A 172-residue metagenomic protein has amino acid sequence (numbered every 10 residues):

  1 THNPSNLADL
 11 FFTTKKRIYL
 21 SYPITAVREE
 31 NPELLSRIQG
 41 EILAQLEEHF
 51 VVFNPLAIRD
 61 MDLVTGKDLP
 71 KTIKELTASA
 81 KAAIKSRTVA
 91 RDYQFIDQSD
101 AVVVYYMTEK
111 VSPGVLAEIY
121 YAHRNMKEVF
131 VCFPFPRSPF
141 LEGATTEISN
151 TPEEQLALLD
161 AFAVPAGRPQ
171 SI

Functional and structural regions predicted by a protein language model:
T1-I172: Conserved catalytic or regulatory cores that recognize and/or transform ribose-phosphate-containing ligands
